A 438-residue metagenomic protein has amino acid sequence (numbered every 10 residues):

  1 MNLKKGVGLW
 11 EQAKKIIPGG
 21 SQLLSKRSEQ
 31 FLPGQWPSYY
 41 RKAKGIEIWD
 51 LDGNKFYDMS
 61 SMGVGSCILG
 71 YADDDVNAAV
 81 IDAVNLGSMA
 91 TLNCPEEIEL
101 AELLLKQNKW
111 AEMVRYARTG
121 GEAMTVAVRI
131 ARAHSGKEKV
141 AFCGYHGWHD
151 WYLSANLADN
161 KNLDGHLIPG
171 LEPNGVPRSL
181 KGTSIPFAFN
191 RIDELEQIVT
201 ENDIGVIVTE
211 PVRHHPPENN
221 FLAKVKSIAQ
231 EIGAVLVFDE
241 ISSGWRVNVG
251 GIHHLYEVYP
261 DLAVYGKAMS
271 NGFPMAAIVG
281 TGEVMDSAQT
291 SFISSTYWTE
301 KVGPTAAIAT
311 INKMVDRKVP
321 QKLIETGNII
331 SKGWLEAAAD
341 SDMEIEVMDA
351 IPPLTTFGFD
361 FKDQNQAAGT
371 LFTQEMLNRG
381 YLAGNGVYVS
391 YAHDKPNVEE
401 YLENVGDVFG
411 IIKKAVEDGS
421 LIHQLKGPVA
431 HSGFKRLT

Functional and structural regions predicted by a protein language model:
K55-K137: Glycine-rich loop-to-alpha-helix module at the N-terminal edge of alpha/beta enzyme cores
E102-V206: PLP-dependent aspartate aminotransferase-fold enzymes
R191-Q197, P211-I232: Active-site core of PLP-dependent enzymes with the aminotransferase class I/II
V208-F221, A234-Y256, L262: Conserved PLP phosphate-binding loop immediately N-terminal to the Schiff-base lysine helix in PLP-dependent enzymes
E257-A288, T299-A306: Active-site PLP attachment segment
I311-L335: Structural signature of PLP-dependent enzymes
V315-R317, N378-T438: PLP-dependent enzyme catalytic core of the Aspartate aminotransferase-like
N328-S331, A338-T373, H423-T438: Conserved PLP-binding catalytic core of the aspartate aminotransferase-like
